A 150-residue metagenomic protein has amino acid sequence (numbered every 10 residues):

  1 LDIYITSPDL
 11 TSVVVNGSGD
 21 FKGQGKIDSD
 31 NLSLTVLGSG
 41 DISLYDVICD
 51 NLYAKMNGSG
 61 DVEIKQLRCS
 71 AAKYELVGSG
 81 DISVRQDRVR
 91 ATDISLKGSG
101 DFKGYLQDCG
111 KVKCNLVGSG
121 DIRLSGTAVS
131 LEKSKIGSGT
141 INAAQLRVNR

Functional and structural regions predicted by a protein language model:
L1-D2: N-terminal beta-strand/beta-hairpin edge segment
I5-V13, Q24-L34, Y45-A54, K65-Y74 (+4 more regions): Short "repeat-start/strand-capping" segments in structured domains, especially the N-termini of parallel beta-helix
G17-G19, G38-G40, G58-G60, G78-G80 (+3 more regions): Periodic glycine anchor positions in long extracellular repeat architectures
